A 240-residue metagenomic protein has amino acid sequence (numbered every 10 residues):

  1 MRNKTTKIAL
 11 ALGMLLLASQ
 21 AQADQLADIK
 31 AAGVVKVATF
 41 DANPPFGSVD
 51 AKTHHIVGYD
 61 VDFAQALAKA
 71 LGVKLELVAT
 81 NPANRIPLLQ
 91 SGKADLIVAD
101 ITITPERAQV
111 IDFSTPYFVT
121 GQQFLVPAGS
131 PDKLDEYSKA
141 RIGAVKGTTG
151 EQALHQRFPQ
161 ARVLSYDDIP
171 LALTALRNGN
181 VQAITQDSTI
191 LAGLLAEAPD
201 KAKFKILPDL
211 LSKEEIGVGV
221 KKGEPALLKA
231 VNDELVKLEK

Functional and structural regions predicted by a protein language model:
L17-A23: Sec/Tat signal peptide C-region and signal peptidase I cleavage site
D24-D100: Extracytoplasmic small-molecule ligand-binding "clamshell" domains of the periplasmic binding protein/Venus flytrap
G33-T39, V57, L134-T148, R162: Short loop->beta-strand "edge-of-pocket" segments that line small-molecule binding or catalytic clefts across diverse
G47-A51, A64-V73, E136, G150-D167 (+1 more regions): Ligand-binding cleft/hinge of the Venus flytrap
V61, E76-P87, G129, K146-T149 (+3 more regions): Short helix-initiation/N-cap motifs at beta->coil->alpha
V61-A70, S130, A140-R141, T148-T149 (+2 more regions): Extended ligand-binding regions for polar small-molecule ligands
Q65, K69, K74-Y137, L210: Acidic, polar ligand-binding/catalytic clefts
F118-L125, S188, A192-V236: Periplasmic-binding protein-like
